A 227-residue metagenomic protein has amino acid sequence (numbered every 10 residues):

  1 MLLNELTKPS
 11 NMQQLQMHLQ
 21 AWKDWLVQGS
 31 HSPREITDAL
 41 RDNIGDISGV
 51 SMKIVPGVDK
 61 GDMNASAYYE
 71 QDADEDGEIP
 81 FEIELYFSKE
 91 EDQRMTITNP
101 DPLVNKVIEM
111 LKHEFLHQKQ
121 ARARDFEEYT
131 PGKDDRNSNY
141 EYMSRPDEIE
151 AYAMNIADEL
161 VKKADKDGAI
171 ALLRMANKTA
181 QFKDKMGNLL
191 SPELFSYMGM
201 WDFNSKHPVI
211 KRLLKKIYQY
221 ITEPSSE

Functional and structural regions predicted by a protein language model:
L2-P9, L19, Q28, E223: Proteolytic processing junctions in secreted/extracellular precursors, especially proprotein convertase/trypsin-like
Q13-E84: Auxiliary, metal-adjacent structural segments of Zn-dependent hydrolase domains
S30-H31, R94-P100, K166-A169: Charged, low-complexity interaction regions
K60-K106, F115-R122: Active-site scaffold of zinc-dependent metalloenzymes
N105, A121-E148: Post-HEXXH active-site segment of zinc metalloproteases
M110, F115, R124-E128, L160 (+1 more regions): Catalytic phosphate/metal-binding cores of nucleic-acid and nucleotide-processing enzymes, i.e., regions that mediate
R136-S144, N155-E227: Long, well-structured alpha-helical subdomains associated with metal-dependent extracellular/ecto-lumenal hydrolases
